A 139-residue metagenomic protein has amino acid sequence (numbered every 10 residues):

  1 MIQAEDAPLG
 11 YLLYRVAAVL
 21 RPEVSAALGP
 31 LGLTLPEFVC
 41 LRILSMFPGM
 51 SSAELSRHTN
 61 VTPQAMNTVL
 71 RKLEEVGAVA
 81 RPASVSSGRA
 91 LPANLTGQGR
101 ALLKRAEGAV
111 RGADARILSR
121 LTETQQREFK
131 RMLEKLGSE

Functional and structural regions predicted by a protein language model:
M1-L31, L95, K135-L136: N-terminal leader segment of winged-helix/HTH proteins
R21, R71-E134: Charged, amphipathic alpha-helical coiled-coil/dimerization segments
L31-T34, A65-T68, K72: Short glycine/proline-centered loop/turn elements that form peptide/ligand docking sites
C40-L41: Short alpha-helical "packing" element that flanks the helix-turn-helix/winged-helix DNA-binding module
F47-S51: Short capping segments at the starts of secondary-structure elements
S52-A53, Q64, R71, L91: Residues within helix-turn-helix
S56: The alpha-helix within a helix-turn-helix
